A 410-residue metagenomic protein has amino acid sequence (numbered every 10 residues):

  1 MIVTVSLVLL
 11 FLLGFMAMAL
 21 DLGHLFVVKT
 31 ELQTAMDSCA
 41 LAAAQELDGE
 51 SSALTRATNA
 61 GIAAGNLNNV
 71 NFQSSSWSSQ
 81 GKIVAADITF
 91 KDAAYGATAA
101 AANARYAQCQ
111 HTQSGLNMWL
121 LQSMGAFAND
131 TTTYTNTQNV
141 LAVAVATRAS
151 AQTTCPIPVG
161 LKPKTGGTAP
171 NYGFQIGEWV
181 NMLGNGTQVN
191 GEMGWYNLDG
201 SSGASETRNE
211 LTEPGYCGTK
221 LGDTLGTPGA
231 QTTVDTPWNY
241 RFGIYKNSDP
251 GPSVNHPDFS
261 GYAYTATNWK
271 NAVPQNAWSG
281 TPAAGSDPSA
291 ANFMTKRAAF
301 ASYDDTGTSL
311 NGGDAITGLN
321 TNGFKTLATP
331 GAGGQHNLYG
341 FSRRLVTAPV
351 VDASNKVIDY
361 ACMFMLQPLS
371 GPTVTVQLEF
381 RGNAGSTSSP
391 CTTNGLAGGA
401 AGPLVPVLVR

Functional and structural regions predicted by a protein language model:
M1-N66, A348: Alpha-helical assembly-interface signal, strongest on the long, hydrophobic N-terminal helix that forms
F26, A42-L120: Short amphipathic secondary-structure patches
T55, N59, A93-Q108, M118-R410: N-linked glycosylation sequons
